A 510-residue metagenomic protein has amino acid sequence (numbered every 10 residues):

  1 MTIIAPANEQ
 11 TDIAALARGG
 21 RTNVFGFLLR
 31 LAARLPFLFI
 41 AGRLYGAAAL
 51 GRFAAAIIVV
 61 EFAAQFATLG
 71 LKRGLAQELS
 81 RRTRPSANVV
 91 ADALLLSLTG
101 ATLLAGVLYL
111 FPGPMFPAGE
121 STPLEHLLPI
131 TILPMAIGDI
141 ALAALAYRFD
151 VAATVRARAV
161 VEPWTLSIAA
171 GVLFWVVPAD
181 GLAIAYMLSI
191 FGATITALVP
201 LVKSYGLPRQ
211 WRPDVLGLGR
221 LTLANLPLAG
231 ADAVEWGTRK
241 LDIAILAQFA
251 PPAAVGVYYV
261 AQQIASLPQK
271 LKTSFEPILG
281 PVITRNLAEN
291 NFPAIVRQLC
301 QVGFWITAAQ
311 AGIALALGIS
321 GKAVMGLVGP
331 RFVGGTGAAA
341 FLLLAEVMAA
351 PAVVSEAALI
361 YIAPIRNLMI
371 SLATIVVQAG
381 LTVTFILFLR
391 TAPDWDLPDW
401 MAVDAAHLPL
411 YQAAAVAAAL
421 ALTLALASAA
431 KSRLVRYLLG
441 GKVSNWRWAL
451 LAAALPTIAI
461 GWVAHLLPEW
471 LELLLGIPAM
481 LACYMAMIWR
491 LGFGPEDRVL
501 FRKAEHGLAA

Functional and structural regions predicted by a protein language model:
T2-I4, L95-V234, K240, I460-G461 (+1 more regions): Hydrophobic transmembrane helix module of multi-pass membrane transport proteins
T2-L16, W175, A179-A185, A197-R239 (+5 more regions): Interhelical loop/hinge segments that connect adjacent transmembrane helices in multipass membrane
T2-Q10, D399, R447, G461-A510: Membrane-proximal transmembrane or re-entrant/amphipathic helices at the cytosolic face
I3, D12-K72, A101, A105 (+4 more regions): Signature of the first transmembrane helix
G19-L35, A185-L201, D214-R285, W305 (+3 more regions): Transmembrane helical elements of multi-pass membrane transporters/channels
G42-G51, H126, R148-A152, W164-I195 (+5 more regions): Membrane-interface helix-loop junctions in multi-pass transport and translocation proteins
E61, A67-T83, A146-Y147, A261-G303 (+1 more regions): Helix-loop junctions and terminal segments of transmembrane helices in multi-pass membrane transport/translocation
E78, M135-V160, L343-T374, Q378 (+1 more regions): Membrane-interface junctions at transmembrane-helix termini in multi-pass inner-membrane proteins
